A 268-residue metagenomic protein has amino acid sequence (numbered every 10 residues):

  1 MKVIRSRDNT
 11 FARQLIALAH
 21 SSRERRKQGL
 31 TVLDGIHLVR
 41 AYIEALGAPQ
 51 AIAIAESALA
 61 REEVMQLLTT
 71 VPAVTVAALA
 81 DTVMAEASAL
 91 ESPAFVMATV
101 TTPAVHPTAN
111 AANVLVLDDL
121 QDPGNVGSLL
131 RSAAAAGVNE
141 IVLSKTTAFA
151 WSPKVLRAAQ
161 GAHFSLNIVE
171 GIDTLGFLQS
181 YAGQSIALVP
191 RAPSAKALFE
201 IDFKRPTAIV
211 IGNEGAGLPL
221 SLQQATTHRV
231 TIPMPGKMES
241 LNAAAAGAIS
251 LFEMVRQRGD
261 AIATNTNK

Functional and structural regions predicted by a protein language model:
M1-E63, T147-F149: Boundary-proximal intrinsically disordered activation/regulatory segments immediately upstream of a helical core
V3-S6, T75-A80, L166-T174: Short acidic-hydrophobic, aromatic-tinged amphipathic segments that line or gate anion-handling sites
G35, Q121-S128, L241-A246: Amphipathic alpha-helical repeat scaffolds
E44, T99-S194: RNA substrate-binding interface of SAM-dependent RNA methyltransferases
A60-A73, S221-L222: Short, aromatic/basic amphipathic alpha-helical patches
L68, A73-T99: Glycine/small-residue-rich loop that forms an oxyanion/phosphate-binding "nest" at active or ligand-binding sites
A98, A135-A136, T147-F164, L220-K268: Structured adenosyl-cofactor binding patch, chiefly the S-adenosyl-L-methionine
I186-M238: Active-site/ligand-binding-proximal alpha/beta "capping" segment
